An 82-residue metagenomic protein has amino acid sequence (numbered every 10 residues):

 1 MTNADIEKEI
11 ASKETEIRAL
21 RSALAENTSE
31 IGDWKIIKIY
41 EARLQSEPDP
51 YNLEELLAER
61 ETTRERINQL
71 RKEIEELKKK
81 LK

Functional and structural regions predicted by a protein language model:
M1-K82: A preference for well-ordered globular domain cores that mediate specific macromolecular interactions or catalysis
